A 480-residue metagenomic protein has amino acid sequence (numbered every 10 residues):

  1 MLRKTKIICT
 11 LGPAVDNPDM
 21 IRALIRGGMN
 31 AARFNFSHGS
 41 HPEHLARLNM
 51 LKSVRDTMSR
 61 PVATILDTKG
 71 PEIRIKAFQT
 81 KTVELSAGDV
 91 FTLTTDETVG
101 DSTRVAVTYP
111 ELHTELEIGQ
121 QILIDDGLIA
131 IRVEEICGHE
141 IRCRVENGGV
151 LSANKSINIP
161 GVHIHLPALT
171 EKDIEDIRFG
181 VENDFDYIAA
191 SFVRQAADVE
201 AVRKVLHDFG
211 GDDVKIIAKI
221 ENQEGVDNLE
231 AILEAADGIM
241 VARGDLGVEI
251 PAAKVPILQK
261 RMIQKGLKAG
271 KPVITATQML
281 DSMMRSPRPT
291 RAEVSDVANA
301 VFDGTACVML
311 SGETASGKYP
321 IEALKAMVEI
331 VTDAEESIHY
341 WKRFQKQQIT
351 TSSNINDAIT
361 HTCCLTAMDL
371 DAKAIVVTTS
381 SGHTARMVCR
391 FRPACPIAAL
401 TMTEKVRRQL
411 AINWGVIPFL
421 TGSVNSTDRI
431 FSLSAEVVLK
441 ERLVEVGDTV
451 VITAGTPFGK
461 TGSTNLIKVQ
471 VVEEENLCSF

Functional and structural regions predicted by a protein language model:
M1-F480: Non-catalytic helical/linker scaffolds that mediate oligomerization, partner binding, and domain coupling around large
